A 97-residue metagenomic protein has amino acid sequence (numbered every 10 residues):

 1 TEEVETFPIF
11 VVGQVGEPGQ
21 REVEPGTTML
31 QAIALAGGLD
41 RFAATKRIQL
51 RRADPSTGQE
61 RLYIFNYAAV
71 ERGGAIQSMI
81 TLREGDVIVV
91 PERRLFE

Functional and structural regions predicted by a protein language model:
T1-E97: Ser/Thr/Pro/Gly-biased, low-complexity, turn-/loop-rich segments that often occur immediately after N-terminal
